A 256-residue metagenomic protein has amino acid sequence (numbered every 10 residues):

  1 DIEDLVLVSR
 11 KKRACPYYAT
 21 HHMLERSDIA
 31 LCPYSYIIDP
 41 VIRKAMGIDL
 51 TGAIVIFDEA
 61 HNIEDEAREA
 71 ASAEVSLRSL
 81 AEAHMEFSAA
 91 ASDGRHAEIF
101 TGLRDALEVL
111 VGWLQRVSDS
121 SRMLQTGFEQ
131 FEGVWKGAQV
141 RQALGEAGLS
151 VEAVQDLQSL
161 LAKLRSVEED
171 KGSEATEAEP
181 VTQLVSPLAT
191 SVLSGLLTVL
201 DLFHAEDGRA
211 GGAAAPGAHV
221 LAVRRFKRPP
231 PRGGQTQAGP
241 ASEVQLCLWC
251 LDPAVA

Functional and structural regions predicted by a protein language model:
D1-K12, H21-D28, V41-I54, E59-A256: Conserved coupling segment at the C-terminus of the helicase ATP-binding
C15: Short cysteine clusters
